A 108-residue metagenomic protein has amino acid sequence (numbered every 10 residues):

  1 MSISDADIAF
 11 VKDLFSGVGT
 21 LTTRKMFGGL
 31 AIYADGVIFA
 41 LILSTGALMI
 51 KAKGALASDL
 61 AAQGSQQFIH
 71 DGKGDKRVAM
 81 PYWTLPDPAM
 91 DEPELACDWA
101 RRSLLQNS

Functional and structural regions predicted by a protein language model:
M1-S108: Charge-dense, helix-prone N-terminal extensions
